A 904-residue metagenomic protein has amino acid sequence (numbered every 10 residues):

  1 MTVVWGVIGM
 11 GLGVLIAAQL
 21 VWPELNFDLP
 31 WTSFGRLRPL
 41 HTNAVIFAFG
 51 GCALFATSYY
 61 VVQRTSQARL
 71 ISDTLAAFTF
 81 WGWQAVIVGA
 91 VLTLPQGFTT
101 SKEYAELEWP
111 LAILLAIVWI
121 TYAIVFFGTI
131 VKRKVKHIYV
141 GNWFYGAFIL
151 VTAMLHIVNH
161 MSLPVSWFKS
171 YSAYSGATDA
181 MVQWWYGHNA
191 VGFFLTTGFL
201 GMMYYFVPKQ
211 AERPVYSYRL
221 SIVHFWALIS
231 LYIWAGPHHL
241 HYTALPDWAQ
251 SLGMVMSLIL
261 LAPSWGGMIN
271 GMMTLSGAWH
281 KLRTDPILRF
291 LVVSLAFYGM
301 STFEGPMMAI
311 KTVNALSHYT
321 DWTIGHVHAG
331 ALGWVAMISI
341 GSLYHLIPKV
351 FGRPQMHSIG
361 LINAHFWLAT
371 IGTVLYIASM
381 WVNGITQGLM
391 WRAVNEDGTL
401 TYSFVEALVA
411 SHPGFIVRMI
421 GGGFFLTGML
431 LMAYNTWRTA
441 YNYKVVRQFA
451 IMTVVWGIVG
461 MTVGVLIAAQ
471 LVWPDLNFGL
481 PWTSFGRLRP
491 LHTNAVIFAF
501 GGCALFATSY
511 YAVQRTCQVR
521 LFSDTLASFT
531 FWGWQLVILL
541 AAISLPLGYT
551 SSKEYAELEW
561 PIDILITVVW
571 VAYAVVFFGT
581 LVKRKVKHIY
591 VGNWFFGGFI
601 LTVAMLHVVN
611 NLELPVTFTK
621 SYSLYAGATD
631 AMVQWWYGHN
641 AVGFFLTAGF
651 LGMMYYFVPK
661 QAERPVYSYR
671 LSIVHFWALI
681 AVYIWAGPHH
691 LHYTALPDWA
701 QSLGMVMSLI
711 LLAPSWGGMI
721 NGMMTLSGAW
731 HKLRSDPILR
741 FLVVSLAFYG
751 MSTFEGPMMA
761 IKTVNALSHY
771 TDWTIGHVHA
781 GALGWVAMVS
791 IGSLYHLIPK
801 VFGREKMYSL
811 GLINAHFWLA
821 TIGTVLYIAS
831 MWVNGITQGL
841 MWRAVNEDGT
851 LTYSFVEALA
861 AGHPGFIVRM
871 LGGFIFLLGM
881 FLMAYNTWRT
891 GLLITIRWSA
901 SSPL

Functional and structural regions predicted by a protein language model:
M1-P23, F34-A68, D73-G97, W109-I130 (+17 more regions): Hydrophobic cores of alpha-helical transmembrane segments in multi-pass integral membrane proteins
F98-E106, L240-A249, Y549-E557, L691-A700: Membrane-interface helix caps and helix-loop-helix hairpins in membrane proteins
W167-D179, F618-D630: Short, flexible helix-coil linker/hinge segments at the edges of structured domains or between repeats
T895-L904: Short, highly charged, low-complexity non-transmembrane loops/tails of multi-pass membrane proteins
